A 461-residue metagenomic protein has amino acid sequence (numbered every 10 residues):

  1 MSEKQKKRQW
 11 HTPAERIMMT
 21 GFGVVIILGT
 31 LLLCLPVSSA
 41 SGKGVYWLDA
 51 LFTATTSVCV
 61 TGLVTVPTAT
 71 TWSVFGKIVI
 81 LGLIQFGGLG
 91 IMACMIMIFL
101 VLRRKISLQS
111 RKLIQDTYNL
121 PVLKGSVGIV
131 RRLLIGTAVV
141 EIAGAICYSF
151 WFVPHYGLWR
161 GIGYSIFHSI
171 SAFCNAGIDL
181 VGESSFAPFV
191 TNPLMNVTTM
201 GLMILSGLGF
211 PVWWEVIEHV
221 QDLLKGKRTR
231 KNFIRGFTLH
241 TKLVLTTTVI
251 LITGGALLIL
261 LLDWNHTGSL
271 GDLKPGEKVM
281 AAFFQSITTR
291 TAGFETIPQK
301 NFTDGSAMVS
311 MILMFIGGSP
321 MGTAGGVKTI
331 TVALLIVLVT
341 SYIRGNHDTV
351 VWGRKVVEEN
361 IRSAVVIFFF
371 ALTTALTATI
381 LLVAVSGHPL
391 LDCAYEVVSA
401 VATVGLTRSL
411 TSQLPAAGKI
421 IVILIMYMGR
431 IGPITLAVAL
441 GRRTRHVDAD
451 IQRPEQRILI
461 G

Functional and structural regions predicted by a protein language model:
M1-G461: Membrane-proximal intracellular helices of multi-pass ion channels
